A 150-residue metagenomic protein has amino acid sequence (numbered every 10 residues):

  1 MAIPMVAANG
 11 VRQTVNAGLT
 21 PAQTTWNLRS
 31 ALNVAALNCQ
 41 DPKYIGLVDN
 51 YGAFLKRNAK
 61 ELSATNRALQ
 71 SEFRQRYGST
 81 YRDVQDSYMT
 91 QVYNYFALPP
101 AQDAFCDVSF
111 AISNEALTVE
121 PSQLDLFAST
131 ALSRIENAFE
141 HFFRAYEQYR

Functional and structural regions predicted by a protein language model:
M1, N38-Q40, F105-D107: Sequence contexts marking disulfide-bonded cysteines in secreted/extracellular proteins
M1-A2, L32-V34, Q75-S79: Short, functional N-terminal and low-complexity linear motifs
M1-L19: Short amphipathic alpha-helical segments and their helix-coil junctions
T14-S71, Y93: Short N-proximal segments of mature Sec-exported proteins
F54-R150: Compact alpha-helical subdomains of small soluble proteins
